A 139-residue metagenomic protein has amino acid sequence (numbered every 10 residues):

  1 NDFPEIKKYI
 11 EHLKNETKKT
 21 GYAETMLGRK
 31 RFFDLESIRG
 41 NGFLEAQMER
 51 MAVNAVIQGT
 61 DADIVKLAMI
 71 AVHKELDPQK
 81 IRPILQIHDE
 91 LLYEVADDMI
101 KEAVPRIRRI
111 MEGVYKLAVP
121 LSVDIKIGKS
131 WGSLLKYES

Functional and structural regions predicted by a protein language model:
N1-S139: Conserved catalytic core of nucleotide polymerization and phosphodiester-bond processing enzymes
